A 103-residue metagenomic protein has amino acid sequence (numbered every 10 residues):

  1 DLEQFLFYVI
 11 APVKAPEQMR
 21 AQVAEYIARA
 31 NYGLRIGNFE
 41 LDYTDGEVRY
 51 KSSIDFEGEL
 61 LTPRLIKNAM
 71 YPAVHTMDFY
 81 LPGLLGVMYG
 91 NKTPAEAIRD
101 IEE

Functional and structural regions predicted by a protein language model:
D1-Y8: N-terminal accessory segment detector
E3, E17, E25, E40 (+4 more regions): Glutamate identity and glutamate-enriched acidic tracts
V9-E47: Short, internal acidic amphipathic alpha-helical interface segments that mediate docking to partner proteins
I10, I27, I36, I54 (+2 more regions): Weak global preference for isoleucine
F39-P72, M77-N91: Charged, low-complexity intrinsically disordered regions
L85-E103: Short, highly charged C-terminal tails/helix-capping segments
